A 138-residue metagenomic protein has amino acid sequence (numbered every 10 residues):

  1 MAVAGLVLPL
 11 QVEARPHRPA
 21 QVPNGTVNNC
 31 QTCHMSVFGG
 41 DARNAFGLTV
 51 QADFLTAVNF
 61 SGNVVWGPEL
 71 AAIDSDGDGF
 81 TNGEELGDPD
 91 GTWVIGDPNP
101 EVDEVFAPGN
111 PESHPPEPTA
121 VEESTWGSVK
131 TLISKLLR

Functional and structural regions predicted by a protein language model:
M1-G25, G91-R138: N-terminal export/targeting leaders of redox proteins
A2-A4, E69, I73: Residue-level detector of alpha-helix boundary/anchor positions
Q11-V27, R43-A71: Sequence context of c-type cytochrome heme-c attachment sites
T26-V37: The canonical Cys-X-X-Cys-His
M35-G40, G87-W93: Acidic glycine-/aspartate-rich tracts in secreted/extracellular proteins
A72-D78, D88: Acidic, divalent-cation-chelating loop motifs in proteins
